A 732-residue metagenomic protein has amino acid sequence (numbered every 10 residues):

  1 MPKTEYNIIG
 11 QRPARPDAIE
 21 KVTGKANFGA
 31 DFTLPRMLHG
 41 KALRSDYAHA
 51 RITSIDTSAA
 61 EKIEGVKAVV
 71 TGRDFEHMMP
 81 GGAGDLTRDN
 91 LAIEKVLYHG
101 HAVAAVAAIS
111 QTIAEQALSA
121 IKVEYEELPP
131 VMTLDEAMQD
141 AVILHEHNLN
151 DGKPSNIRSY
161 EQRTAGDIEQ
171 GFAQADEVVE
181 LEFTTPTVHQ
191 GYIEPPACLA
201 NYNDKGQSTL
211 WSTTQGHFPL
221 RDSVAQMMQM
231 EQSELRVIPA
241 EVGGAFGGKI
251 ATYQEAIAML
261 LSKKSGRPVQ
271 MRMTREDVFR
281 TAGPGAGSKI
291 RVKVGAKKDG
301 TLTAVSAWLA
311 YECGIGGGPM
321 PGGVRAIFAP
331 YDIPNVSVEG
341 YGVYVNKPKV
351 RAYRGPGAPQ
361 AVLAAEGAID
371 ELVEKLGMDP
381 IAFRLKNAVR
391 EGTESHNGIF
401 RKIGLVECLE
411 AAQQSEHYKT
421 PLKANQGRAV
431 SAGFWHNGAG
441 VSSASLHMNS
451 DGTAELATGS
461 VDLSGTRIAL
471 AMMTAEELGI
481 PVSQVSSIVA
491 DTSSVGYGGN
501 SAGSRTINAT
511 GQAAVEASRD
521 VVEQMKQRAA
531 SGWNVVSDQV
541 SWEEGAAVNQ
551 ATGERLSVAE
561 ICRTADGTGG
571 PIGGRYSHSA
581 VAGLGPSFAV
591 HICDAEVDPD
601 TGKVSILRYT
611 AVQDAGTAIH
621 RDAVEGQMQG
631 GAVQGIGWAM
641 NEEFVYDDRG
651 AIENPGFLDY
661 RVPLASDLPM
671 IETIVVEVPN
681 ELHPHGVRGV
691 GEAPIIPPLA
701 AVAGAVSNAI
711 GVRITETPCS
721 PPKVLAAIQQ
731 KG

Functional and structural regions predicted by a protein language model:
M1-S155, V178-L181, P319, A326 (+1 more regions): Flexible, low-hydrophobicity surface segments
Q11, D17-E20, P154-C198, D204 (+5 more regions): Glycine-rich loop/linker segments at domain edges
P16-E20, S119-L128, Q215, D222 (+4 more regions): Extended active-site and interfacial segments that coordinate phosphate-rich ligands in large catalytic machineries
K62, G72-R73, Q229-R236, K263-V269 (+4 more regions): C-terminal catalytic domains of large/alpha subunits in multi-subunit enzymes
M79-G84, A117-A120, S212, R221-S223 (+13 more regions): Short acidic, glycine/serine/threonine-rich loops at helix termini
A107-A108, T252-L261, I290-T301: Active-site-proximal alpha-helical scaffold in enzymes
I143-M228, N387-T453, S460-D462, M472 (+1 more regions): Helix-loop-helix junctions that connect adjacent transmembrane helices in secondary transporters/permeases, recognized
Q232, E241, A245-G266, Q270-M273 (+1 more regions): Thiamine diphosphate
